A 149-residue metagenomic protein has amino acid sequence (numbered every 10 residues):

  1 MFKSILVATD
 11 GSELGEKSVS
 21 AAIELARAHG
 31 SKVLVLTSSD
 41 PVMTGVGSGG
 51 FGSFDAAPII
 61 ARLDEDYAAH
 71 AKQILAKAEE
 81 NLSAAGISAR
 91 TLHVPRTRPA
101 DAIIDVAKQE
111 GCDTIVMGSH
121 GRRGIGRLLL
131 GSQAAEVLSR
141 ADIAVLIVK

Functional and structural regions predicted by a protein language model:
K3-P58, N81-R90: Small/aliphatic-rich secondary-structure junction motif
A8, P95, G118: Conserved residues at the C-terminal ends of beta-strands
S18, G45-S48, D101-I104, R127-L129: Short, well-ordered secondary-structure micro-motifs
E24, D105-K149: Gly/Ser-rich helix-loop-strand patches that form or flank binding pockets for ribonucleotide-derived cofactors
L36, L92-V94, V148: Structural motif
D55-Q73: A short acidic, glycine-rich active-site loop that binds or catalyzes chemistry on phosphate/adenosine moieties
A76-I115: Structural beta-alpha unit
